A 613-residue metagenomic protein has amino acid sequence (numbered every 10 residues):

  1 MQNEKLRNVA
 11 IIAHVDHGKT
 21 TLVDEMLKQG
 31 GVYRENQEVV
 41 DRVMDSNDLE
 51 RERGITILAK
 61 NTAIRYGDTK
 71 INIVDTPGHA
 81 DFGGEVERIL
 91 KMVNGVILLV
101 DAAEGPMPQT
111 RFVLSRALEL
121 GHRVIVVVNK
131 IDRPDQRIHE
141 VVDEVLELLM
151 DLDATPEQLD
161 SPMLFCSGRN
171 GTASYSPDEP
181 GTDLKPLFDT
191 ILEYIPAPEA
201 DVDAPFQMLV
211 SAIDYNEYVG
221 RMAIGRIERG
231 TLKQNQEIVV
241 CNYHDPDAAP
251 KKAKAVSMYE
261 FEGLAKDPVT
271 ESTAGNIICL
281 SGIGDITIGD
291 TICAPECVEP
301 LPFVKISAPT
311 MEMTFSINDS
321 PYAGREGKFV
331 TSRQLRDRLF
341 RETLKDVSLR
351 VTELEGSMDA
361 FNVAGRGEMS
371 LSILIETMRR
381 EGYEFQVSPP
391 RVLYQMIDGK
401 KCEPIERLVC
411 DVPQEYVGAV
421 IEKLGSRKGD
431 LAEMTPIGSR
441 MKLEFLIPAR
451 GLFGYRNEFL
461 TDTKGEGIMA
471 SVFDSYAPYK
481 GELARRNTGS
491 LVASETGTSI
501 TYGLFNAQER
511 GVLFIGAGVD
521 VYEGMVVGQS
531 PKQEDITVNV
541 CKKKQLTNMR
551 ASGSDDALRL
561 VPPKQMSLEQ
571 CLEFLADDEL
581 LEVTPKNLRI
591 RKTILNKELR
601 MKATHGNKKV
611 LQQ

Functional and structural regions predicted by a protein language model:
M1-V100, E104, E144, I213: P-loop NTPase switch module centered on the Walker A-proximal segment
V39-R42, V126, L152-L164, P198-L209 (+9 more regions): Interdomain boundary/hinge elements
R123, R133-P196: Canonical P-loop GTPase G-domain recognition
S167, L354-S370: Short glycine/threonine-rich beta-strand-turn micro-motifs
Q207-M313, A323-R325, R336, T488 (+3 more regions): Conserved nucleotide-binding/hydrolysis modules and their immediate coupling elements across P-loop/ASCE NTPase motors
T231, G284-D285, G365-L371, Q414-V417 (+1 more regions): Helix N-cap motif at beta-to-alpha junctions
F261-V269, C402, I447, L460-D462 (+2 more regions): Long insertion/accessory domains within large nucleic-acid-processing enzymes
S320-T343, A557, V561: A short, contiguous, amphipathic alpha-helix enriched in charged residues
